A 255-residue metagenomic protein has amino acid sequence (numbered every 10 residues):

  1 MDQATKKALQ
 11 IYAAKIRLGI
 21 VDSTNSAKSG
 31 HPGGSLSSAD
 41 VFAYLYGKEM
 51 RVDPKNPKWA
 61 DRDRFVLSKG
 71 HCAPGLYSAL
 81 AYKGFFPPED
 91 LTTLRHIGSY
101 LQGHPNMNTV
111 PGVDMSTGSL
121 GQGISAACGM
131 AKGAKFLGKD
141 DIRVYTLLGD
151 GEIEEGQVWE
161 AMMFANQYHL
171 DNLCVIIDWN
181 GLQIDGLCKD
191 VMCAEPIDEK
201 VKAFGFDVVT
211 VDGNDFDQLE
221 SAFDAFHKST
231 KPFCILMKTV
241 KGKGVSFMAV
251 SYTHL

Functional and structural regions predicted by a protein language model:
Y12-S29, D178-N180: N-terminal capping segment at the start of a domain
I20-S23, S35-Q167: Cofactor-binding active-site loop characterized by glycine-rich and histidine/acidic residues
D63-F65, I142-T146, L173, S229-M237: Generic beta-sheet signal
K139-D140, K189-A222: Conserved thiamine diphosphate
G149-E152, W179, T239: Active-site metal-binding loops of divalent metal-dependent hydrolases
Q157-N180, C234-M237: A short alpha/beta connector and helix-capping loop motif
D207-A249: Structural signature of the thiamine diphosphate
T253-H254: Conserved small/polar residues in nucleotide/adenosyl-binding loops
